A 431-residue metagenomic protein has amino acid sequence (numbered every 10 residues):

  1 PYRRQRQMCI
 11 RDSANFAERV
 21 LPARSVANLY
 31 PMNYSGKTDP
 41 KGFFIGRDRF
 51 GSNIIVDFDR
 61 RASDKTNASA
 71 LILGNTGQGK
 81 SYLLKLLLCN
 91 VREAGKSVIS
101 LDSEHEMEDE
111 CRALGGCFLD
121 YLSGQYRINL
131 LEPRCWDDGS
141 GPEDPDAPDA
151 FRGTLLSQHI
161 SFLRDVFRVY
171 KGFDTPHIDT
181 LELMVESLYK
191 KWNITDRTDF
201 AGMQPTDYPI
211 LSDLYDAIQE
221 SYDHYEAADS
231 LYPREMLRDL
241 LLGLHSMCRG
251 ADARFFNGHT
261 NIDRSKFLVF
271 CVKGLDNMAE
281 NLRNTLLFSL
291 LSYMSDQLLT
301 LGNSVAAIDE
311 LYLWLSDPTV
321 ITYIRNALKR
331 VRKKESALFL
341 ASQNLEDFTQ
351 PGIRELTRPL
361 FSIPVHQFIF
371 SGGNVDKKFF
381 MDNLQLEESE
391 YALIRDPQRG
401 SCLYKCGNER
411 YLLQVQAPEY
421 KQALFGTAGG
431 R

Functional and structural regions predicted by a protein language model:
R3, Q7-I54, R60, S103-C117 (+5 more regions): P-loop NTPase motor domains
Q7, R11-Y34, N75-G77, F348-R431: C-terminal regions of RecA-like/P-loop NTPase motor modules
S69, V98-S100, F118-D120, F267-V269 (+1 more regions): Conserved beta-strand scaffold positions in the cores of enzyme catalytic domains, especially in NTP/NDP-utilizing
I72: Hydrophobic anchor at the beta1->P-loop junction of P-loop NTPases
K80: Conserved lysine of the Walker
L83: Hydrophobic positions on the alpha1 helix immediately C-terminal to the Walker A/P-loop
N90-I99, L114: Post-Walker A helix-loop "phosphate-sensing" segment adjacent to the P-loop in P-loop NTPases
E104, A341-L345, G372-N374: A short beta-strand-to-loop transition that corresponds to the Sensor-1 phosphate-sensing loop of AAA+ P-loop ATPases
